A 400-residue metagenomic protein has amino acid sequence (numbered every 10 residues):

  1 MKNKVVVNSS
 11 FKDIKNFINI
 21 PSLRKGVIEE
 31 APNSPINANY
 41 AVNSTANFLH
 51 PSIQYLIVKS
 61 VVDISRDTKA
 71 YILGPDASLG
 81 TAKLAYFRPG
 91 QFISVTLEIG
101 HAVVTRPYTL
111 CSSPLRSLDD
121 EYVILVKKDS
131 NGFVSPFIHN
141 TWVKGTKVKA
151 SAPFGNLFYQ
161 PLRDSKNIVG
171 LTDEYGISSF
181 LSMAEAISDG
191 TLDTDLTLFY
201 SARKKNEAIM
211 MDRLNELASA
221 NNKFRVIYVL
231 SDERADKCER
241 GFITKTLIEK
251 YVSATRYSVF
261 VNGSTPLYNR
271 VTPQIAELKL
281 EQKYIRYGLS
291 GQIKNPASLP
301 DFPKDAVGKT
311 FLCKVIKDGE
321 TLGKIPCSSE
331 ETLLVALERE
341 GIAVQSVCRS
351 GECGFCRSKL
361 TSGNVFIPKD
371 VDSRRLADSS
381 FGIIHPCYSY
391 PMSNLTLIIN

Functional and structural regions predicted by a protein language model:
M1, F17-G26, S373, I384-N400: Rossmann-like nucleotide/phosphate-binding core characteristic of flavoprotein oxidoreductases
M1-H50, E277, Q282, D305: Iron-sulfur (Fe-S) cluster-binding modules
M1-K15, P136-G308, L312-K317, L322: FNR/FR-type flavoprotein reductase catalytic core
Y40-K147, A202-K204, N215, S231-E233: Ferredoxin-reductase
G308-Q345: C-terminal accessory/binding modules appended to enzymatic or scaffolding proteins
I342-N364, D370, A377-S393: Local cysteine-cluster metal-coordination motifs and their immediate loop/turn environment, predominantly Fe-S cluster
